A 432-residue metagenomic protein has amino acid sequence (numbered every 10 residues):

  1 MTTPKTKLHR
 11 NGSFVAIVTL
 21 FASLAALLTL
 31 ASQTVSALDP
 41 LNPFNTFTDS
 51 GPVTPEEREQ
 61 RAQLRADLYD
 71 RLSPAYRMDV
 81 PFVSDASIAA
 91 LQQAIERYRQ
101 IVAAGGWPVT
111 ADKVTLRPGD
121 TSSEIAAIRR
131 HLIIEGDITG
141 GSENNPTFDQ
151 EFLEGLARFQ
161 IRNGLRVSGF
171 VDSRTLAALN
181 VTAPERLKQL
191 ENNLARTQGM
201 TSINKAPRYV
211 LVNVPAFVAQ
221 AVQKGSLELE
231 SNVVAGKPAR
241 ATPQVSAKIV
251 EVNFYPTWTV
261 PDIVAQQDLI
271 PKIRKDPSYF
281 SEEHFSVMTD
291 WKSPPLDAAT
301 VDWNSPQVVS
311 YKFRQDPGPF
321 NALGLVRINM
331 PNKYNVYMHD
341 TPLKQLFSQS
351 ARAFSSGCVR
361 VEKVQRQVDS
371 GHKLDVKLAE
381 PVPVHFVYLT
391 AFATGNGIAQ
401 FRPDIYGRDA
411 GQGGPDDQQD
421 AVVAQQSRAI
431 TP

Functional and structural regions predicted by a protein language model:
M1-N11: N-terminal secretory signal peptides that target proteins for export/translocation
V15-V18, V35: Short hydrophobic transmembrane-like helices used for membrane targeting/insertion
V18-T29: Bacterial N-terminal signal peptides
T34, L38-G140, N144-R166, S173-P432: Well-ordered beta-sheet/strand-loop patches within structured domains
